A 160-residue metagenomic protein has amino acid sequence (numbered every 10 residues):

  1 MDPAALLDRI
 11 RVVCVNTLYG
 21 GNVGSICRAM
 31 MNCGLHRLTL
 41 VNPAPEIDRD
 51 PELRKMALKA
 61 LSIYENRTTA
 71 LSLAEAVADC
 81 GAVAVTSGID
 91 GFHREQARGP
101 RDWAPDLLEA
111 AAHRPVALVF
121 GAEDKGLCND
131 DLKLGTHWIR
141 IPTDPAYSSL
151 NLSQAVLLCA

Functional and structural regions predicted by a protein language model:
M1-A160: Post-transcriptional modification and biogenesis factors for structured RNAs of the translation apparatus
